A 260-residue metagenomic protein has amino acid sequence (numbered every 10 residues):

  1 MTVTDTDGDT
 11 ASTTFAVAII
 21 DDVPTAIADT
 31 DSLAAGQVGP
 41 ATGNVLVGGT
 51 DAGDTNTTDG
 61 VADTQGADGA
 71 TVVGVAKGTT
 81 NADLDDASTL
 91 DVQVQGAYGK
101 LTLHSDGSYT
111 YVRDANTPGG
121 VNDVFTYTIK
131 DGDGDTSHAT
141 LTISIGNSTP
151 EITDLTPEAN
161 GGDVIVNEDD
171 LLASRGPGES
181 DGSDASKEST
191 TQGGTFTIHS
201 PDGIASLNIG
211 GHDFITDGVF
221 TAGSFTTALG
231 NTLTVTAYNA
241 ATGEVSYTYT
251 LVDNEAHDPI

Functional and structural regions predicted by a protein language model:
M1-I260: Acidic/polar, solvent-exposed loop/turn segments
